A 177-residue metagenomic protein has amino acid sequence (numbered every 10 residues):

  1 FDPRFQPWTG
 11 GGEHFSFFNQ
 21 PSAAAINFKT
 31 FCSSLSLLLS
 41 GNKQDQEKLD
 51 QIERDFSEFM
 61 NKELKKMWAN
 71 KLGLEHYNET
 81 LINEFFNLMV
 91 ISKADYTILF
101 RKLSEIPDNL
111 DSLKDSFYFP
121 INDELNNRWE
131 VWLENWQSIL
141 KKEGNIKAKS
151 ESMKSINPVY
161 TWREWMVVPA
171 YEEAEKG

Functional and structural regions predicted by a protein language model:
F1-T9: Flexible glycine/proline-rich, aromatic-decorated loop/lid segments
T9-G177: Regulatory N- and C-terminal appendages and interdomain linkers associated with kinase/kinase-like NTP transferase
